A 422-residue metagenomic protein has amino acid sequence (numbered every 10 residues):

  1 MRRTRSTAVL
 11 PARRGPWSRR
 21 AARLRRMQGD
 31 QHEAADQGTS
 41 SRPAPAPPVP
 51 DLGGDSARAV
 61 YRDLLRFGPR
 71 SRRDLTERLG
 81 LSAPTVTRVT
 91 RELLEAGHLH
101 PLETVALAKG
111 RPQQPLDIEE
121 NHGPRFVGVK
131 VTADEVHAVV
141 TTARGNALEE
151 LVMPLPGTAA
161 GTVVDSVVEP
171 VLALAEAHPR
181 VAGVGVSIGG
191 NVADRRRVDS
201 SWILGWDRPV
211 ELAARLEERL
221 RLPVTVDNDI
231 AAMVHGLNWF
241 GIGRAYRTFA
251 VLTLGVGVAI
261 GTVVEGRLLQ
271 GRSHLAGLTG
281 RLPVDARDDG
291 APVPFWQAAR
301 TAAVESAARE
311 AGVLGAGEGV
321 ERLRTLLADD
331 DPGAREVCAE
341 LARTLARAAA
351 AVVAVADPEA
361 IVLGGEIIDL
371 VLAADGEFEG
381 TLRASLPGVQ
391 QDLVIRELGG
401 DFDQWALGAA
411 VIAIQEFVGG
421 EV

Functional and structural regions predicted by a protein language model:
R2-T104, A108-A173, A177-R180, R287-V422: ATP-binding/phosphotransfer module of carbohydrate and carboxylate kinases, centering on a glycine-rich
F126-K130, V181-G185, F249-T253, A259: Short glycine-aspartate micro-motif
T142, A193, V263: Short, acidic, Ser/Thr-enriched surface-loop or helix-capping motifs
E150-V152, A159-V163, I203, D207-R208 (+1 more regions): Glycine/GP-enriched mid-protein hinge/lid loop-to-helix segment characteristic of carbohydrate kinases
E176-D207, A360, G364-I367: Short beta-strand-loop/turn "lid" adjacent to the catalytic site in phosphate-handling enzymes
A182-G183, P223-T225, V394: Proline-centered loop/turn at the N-terminus of a beta-strand
G190-D194, A231-V234, A259-I260, L269 (+2 more regions): Short, active-site-adjacent cap segments at secondary-structure transitions
